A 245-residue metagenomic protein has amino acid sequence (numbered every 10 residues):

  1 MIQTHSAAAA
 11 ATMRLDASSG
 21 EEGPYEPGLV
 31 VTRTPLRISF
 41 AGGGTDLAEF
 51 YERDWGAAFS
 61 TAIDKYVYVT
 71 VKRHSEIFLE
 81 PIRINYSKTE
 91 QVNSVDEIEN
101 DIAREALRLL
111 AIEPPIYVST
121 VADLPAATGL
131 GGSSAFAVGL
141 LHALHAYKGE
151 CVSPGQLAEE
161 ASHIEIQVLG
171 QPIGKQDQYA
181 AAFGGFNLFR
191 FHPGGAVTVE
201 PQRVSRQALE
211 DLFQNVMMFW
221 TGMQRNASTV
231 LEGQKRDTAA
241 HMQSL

Functional and structural regions predicted by a protein language model:
M1-A41, D46-E49, S60, D64-I112 (+5 more regions): C-terminal nucleotide
Y51-R53, G131-G132, P172-I173: Short glycine/proline-enriched turns and hinge-like loops at secondary-structure junctions
G56-A57: Conserved, well-ordered active-site substructure
V95-D96, T128-G132: Short, conserved acidic/polar surface loops in the N-terminal third of protein domains
P115-Y117: Residues at or immediately flanking beta-strands
A122-T128: Short pre-catalytic strand/loop immediately N-terminal to key active-site residues, enriched for Gly-Thr
L130-E150, P154: DPxDG-like acidic metal-binding loop motif
